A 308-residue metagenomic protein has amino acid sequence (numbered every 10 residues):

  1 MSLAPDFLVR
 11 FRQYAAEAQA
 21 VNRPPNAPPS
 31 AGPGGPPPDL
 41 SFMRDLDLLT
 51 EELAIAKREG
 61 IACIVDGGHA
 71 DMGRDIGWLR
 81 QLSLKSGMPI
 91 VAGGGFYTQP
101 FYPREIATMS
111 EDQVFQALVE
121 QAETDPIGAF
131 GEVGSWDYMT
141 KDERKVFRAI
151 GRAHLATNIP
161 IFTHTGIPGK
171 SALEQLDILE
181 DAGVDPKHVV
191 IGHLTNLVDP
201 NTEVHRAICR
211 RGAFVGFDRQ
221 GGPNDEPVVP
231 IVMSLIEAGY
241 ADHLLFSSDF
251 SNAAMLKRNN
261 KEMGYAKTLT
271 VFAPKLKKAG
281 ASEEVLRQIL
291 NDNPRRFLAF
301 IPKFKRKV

Functional and structural regions predicted by a protein language model:
M1, I64, H154, V215 (+3 more regions): Divalent metal-coordination and catalytic microenvironments
M1-M43, G93-D112, S248-A273: Active-site gating loops and adjacent loop-to-helix segments of metal-dependent hydrolytic enzymes
A4-G68, M72-M88, E111-P126: Alpha-helical scaffold segments that flank or form the walls of functional sites
A70-G73, L194-D199, D218-M233: Active-site glycine- and acidic-residue-rich loops that bind and position anionic ligands or nucleotide-like cofactors
G77-R80, R104-E105, T140-K145, P168-G183 (+2 more regions): Distinct, well-ordered alpha-helical segments
Q81-K85, P89-P160, F214, Q220-G222: Active-site gating/metal-coordination segments in enzymes
F162-H164, D218-Q220, Y240-E262: Short acidic/histidine-rich active-site segments
A266-V308: Mid-to-C-terminal alpha-helical segments outside catalytic/metal-binding sites
